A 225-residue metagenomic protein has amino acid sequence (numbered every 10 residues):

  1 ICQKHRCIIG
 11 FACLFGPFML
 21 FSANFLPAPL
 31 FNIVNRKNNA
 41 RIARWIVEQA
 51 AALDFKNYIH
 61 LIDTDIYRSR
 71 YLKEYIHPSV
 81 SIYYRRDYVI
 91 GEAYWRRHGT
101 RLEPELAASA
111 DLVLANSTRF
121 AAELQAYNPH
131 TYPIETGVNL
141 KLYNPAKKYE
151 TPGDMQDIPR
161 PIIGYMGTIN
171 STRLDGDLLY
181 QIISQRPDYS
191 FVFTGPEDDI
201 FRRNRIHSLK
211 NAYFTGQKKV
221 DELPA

Functional and structural regions predicted by a protein language model:
V47-Q49, F55, R96-V113: Membrane-proximal helix-turn-helix segments that form the acceptor-binding/catalytic region of lipid-linked
I59-L61, K73-I90: Active-site proximal beta-strand in glycosyltransferases
A110-P133: A short, active-site helix/loop in glycosyltransferases that binds the activated sugar's phosphate group
R119, I134-L140, A146: Carbohydrate-associated surface elements
N144-D157: A short helix/loop element that forms part of the nucleotide-sugar donor recognition site in Leloir-type
M155-R173, L179-Y180, F191: Conserved donor-binding/catalytic core segment of Leloir-type glycosyltransferases
M166, S190-F201: Glycosyltransferase donor-sugar binding loop
P196-D199, A212-A225: Conserved active-site histidine-acidic residue motif and adjacent donor-binding/catalytic loop of glycosyltransferases
